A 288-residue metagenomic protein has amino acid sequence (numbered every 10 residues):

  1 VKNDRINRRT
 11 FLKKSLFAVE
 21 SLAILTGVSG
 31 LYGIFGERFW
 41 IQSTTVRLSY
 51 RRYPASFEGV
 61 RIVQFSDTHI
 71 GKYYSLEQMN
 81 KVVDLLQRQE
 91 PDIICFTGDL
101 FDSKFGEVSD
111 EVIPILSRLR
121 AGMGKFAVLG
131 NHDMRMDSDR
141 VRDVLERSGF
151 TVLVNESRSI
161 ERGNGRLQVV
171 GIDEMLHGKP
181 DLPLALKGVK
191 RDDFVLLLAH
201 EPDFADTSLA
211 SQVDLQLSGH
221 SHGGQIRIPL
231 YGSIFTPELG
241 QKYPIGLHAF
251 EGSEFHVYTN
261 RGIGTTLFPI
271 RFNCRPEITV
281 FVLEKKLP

Functional and structural regions predicted by a protein language model:
V1-L22: N-terminal secretory signal peptides and thylakoid transit peptides that target proteins across membranes
L25-V63, Y73-E77, K81-D84: C-terminal segment of N-terminal export signals and the immediately downstream linker at the start of the mature
T44-R47, E111-P180, K187-V189: Extended active-site neighborhood of metal-dependent phosphoesterases/phosphodiesterases
Y50-I62, R158-V169, F250-H256: Beta-strand-turn-beta hairpins that frame and shape the catalytic cleft of phosphate-ester-processing enzymes
G59-H69, R166-E174, L196-A199, H256-G262: Active-site-proximal beta-strand elements of phosphoester/diester hydrolases
V60-V141, S148: Membrane-embedded segments
F65-S66, I94-G98, K125-N131, L153-N155 (+3 more regions): Active-site neighborhood of phospho(di)ester-bond hydrolases with catalytic His/Asp-centered motifs
P202-V282, L287: Conserved beta-sheet core of the metallophosphoesterase superfamily
